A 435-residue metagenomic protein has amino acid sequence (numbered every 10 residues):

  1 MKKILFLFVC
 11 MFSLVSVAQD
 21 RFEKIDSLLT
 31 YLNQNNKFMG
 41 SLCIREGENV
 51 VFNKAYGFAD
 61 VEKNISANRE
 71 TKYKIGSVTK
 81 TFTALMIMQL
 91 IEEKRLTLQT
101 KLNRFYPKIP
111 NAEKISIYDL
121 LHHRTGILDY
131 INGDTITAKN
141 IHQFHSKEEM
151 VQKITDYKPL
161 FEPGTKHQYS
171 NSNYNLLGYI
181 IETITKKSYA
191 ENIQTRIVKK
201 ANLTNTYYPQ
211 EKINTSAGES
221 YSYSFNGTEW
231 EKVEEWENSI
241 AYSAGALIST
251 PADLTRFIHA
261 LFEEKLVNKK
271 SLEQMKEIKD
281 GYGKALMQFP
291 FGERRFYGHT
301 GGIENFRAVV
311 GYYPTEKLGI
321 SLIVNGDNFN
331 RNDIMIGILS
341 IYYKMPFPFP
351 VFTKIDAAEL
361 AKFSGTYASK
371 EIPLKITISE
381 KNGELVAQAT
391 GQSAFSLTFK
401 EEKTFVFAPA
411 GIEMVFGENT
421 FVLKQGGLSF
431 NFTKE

Functional and structural regions predicted by a protein language model:
M1-R21: Bacterial Sec-dependent N-terminal signal peptides
K2-K3, K80, K434: A general lysine-centric signal
Q19-K54, E182-T185, E191-T195, K199 (+1 more regions): Catalytic loop of the DD-peptidase/beta-lactamase superfamily, centered on the K-T-G motif and neighboring
F38, E46-G47, Y56-N171, T185-K187 (+2 more regions): Active-site-proximal loop and beta-strand segments within enzyme catalytic domains
V51, I109-I117, G126-N132, A190 (+3 more regions): Secretory-pathway/luminal and periplasmic proteins that interact with or process carbohydrate-rich
T83-A84, N173-G178, A252-R256: Well-ordered alpha-helical segments within folded domains of soluble proteins
Q99, Y174, Q194: ATP/adenylate-binding site constellation spanning eukaryotic-like Ser/Thr protein kinases, ABC-transporter
N171-N173, N325: Asparagine-centered polar/low-complexity signal
